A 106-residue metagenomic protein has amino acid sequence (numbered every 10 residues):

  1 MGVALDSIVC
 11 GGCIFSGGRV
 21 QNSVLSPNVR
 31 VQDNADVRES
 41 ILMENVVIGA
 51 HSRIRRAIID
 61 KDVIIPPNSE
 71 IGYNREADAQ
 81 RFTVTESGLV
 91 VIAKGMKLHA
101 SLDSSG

Functional and structural regions predicted by a protein language model:
M1-G106: Left-handed beta-helix
